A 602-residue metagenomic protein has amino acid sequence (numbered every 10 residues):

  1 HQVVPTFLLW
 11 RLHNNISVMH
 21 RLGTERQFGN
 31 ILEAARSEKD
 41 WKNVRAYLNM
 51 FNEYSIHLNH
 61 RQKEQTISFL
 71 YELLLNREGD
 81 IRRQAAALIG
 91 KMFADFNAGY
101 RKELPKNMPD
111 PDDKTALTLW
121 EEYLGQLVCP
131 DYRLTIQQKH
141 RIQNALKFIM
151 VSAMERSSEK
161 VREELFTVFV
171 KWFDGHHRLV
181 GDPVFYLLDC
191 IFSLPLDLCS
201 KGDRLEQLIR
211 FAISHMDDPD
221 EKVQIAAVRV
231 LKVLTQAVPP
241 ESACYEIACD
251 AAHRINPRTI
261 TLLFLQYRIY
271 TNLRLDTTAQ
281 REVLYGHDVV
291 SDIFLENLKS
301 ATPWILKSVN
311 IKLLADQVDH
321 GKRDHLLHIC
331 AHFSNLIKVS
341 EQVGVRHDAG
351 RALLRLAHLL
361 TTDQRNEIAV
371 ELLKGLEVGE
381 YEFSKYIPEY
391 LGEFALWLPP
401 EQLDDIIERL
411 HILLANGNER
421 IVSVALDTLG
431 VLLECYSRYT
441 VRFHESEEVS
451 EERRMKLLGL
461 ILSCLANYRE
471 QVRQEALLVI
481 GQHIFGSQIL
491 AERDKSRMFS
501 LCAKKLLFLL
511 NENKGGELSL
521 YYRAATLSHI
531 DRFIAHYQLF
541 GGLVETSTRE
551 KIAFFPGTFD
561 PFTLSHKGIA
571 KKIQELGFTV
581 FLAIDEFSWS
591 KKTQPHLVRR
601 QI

Functional and structural regions predicted by a protein language model:
Q2, S37, W41-K42, G79-D80 (+10 more regions): Alpha-helix N-cap/helix-start positions at coil->helix boundaries
V4-L8, N43, Y47, A85 (+13 more regions): Conserved hydrophobic register position within alpha-solenoid helical repeats
L12-H13, F51-I56, I89-N97, L146-A153 (+8 more regions): Hydrophobic residues within the alpha-helices of tandem HEAT/HEAT-like
N15, L58, R77, F96 (+12 more regions): Long alpha-helical scaffolds in large eukaryotic adaptor/regulatory proteins, encompassing alpha-solenoid repeat systems
H20-G29, N59-L70, D112-L124, S158-F169 (+7 more regions): Core helices of alpha-solenoid repeat scaffolds
F28-K39, S68-L75, P109, E121-R133 (+9 more regions): HEAT/HEAT-like alpha-solenoid repeats
Y245, C249-E282, V289-L295, K299-D316 (+2 more regions): Core solenoid repeat modules with strong leucine/isoleucine-rich periodicity, prominently canonical LRR arrays but also
E447-E448, R454, L458, E470-R473 (+1 more regions): Nucleotidyltransferase catalytic core that binds NTPs
